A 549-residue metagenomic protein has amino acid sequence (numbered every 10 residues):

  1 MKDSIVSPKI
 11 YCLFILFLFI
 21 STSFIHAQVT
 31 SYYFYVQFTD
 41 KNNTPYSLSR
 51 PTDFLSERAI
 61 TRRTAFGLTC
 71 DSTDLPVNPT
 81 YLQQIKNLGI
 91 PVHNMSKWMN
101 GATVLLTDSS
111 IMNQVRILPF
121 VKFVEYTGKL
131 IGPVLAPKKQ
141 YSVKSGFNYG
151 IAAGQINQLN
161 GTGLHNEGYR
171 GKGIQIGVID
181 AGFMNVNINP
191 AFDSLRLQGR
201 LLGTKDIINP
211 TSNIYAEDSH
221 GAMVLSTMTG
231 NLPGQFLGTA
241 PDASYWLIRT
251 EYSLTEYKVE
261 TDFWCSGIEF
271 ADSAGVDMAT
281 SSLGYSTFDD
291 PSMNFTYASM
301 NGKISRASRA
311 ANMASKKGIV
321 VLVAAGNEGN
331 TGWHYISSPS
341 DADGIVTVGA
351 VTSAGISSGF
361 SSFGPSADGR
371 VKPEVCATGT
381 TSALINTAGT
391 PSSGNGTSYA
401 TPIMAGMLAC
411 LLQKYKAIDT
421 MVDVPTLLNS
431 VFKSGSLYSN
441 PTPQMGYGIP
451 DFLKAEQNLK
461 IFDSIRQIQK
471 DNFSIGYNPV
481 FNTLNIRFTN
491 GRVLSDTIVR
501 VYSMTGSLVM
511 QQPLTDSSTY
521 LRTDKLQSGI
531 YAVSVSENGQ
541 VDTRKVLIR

Functional and structural regions predicted by a protein language model:
V6, I468-R549: C-terminal outer-membrane/trafficking sorting elements
A27-P91, I111-N113, K122-I131: Primarily auto-inhibitory N-terminal propeptides
T80-I156, T162-H165: Autoinhibitory propeptides
A153, A274-T280, Q413-I475: C-terminal subdomain of the subtilisin-like protease fold in secreted/lumenal serine endopeptidases
G154-P210, T227, A279: Acidic-leg catalytic submotif of subtilisin-like serine proteases
D180, S340-Q413, A417: Extracellular S/T/G-rich loop segment that most often corresponds to the catalytic His/Ser-adjacent loop
A181, K205-S292, G349-T352: Subtilisin-like peptidase catalytic core
L225-M228, I248-Y252, D277, Y335 (+1 more regions): Hydrolase catalytic cores
